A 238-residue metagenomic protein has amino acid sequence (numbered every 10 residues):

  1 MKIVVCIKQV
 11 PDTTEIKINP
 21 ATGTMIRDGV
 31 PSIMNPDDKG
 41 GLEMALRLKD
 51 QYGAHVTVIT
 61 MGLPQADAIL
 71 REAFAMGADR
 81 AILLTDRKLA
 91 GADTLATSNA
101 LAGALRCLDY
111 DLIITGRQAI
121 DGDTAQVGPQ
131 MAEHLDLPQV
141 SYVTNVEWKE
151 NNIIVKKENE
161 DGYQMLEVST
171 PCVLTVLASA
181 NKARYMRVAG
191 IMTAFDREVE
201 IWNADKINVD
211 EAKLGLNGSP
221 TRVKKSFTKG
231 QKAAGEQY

Functional and structural regions predicted by a protein language model:
M1-Y238: N-terminal glycine-rich FAD/FM-binding segment characteristic of electron-transfer flavoproteins
